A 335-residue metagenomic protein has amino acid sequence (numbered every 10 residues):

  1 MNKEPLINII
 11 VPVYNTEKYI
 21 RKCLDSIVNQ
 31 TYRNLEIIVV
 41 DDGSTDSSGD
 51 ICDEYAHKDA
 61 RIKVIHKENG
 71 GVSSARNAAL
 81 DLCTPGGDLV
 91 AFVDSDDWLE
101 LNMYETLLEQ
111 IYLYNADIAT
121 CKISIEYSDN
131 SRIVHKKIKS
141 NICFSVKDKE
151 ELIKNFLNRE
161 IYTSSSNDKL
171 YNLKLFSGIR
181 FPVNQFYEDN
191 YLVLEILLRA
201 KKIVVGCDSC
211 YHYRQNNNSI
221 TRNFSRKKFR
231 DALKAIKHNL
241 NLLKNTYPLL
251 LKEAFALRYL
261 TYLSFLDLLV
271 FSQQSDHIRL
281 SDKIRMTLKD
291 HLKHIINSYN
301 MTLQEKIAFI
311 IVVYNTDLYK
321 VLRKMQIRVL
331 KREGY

Functional and structural regions predicted by a protein language model:
M1-V28: N-proximal low-complexity "stem/linker" segments adjacent to membrane-targeting elements
Y19-R21, D46-Y55, A78, W98 (+1 more regions): Acidic helix N-cap motif at the loop->helix transition within catalytic regions of sugar-transfer enzymes
S26, R33, D41-I51, E68-G70: A conserved acidic beta->alpha catalytic loop
K67-P85: Glycine-rich, basic loop-to-helix element that forms the pyrophosphate-binding segment of sugar-nucleotide handling
V90: Short aromatic/hydrophobic "clamp" motif used to bind/position activated sugar donors
S95-I203, R214, N218-F224: Donor-binding/catalytic cores of nucleotide-activated saccharide and glycerol-phosphate transferases/polymerases
C210-N216, N223-L250, T261-I295: Catalytic core of nucleotide-sugar-dependent glycosyltransferases
S272-Y335: Membrane-interface aromatic/basic loop that binds lipid-linked glycans or pyrophosphate carriers, typified by
